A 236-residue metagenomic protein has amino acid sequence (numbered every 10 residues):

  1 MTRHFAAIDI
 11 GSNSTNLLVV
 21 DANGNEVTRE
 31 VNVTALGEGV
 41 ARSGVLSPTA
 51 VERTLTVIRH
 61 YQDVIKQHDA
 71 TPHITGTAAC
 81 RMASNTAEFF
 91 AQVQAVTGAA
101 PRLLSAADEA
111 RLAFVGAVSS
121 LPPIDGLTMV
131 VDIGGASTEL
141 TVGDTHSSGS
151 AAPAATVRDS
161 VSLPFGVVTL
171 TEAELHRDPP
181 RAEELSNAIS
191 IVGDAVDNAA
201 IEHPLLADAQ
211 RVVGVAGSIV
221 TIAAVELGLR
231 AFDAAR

Functional and structural regions predicted by a protein language model:
M1-V31: Early-domain small/polar-rich strand-loop-helix modules and first-structured segments of the mature chain
R3-F5, V19-A22, A35, G39-H68 (+4 more regions): Helical "lid/coupling" subdomains associated with nucleotide-phosphate turnover
D9-S14, V131-S137, V215-S218: A short acidic Gly-Thr/Ser loop motif
S14, V31, T128, G135-E139 (+1 more regions): Broad gene-expression machinery/nucleic-acid interaction feature
